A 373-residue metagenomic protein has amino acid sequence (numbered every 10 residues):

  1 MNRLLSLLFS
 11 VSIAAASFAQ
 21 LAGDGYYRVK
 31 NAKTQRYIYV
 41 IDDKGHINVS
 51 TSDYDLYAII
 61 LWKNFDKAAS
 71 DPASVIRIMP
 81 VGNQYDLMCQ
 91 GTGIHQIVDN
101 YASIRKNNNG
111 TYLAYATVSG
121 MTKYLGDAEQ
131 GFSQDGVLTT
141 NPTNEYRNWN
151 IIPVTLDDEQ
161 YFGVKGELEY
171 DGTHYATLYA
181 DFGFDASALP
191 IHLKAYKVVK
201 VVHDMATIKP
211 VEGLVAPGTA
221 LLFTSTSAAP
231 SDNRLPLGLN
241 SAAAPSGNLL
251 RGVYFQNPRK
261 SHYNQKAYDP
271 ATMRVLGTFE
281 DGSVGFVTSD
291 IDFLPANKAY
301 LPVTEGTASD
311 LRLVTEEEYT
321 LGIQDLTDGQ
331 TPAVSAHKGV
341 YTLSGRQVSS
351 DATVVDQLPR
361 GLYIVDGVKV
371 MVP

Functional and structural regions predicted by a protein language model:
M1-S6, P373: Positively charged n-region of N-terminal signal peptides that target proteins for export
L4-A15: Sec-dependent N-terminal signal peptides
Q20-H46, S50, K63-Q134, T140-Y161: Extracellular glycan-recognition/adhesion modules and their associated mucin-like linkers
G23-G25, P217, L358-L362: A glycine-anchored, Pro-Gly-centered beta-turn/N-cap motif
Y27, L221, Y363-V365: A short tyrosine-centered beta-strand micro-motif
L156-G166, G306-G339: Residue-level detector of functionally pivotal "anchor" positions at catalytic/ligand-binding pockets or at interdomain
N240-T307: Contiguous ligand/interfacial binding patches
Y319-P373: C-terminal outer-membrane/trafficking sorting elements
